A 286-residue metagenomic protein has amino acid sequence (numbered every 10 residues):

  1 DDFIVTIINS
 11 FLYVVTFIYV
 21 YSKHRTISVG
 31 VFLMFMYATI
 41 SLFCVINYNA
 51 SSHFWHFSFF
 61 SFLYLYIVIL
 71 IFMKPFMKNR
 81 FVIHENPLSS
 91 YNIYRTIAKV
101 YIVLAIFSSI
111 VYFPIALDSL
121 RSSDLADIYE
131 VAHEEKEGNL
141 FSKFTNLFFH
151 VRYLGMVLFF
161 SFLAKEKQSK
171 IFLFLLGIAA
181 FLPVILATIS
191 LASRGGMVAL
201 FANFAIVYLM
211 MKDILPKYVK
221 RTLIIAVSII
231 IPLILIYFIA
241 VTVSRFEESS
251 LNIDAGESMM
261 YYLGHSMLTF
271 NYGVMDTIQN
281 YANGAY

Functional and structural regions predicted by a protein language model:
D1-G177, I214-K220: Membrane-anchoring hydrophobic segments
S58, V68-F76, A105-S108, A187 (+3 more regions): Glycine-centered flexibility motif
F60-Y64, T145-F159, I224-I236, M275-A285: Juxtamembrane/interfacial segments around transmembrane helices
F62-Y66, K170-Y261: Hydrophobic alpha-helical segments of polytopic membrane proteins
L125-T145, L233-Y286: Small-residue-enriched transmembrane helix-hairpin modules in multi-pass membrane proteins
M156-L158, L200, L251, N271: A periodicity- and composition-biased signal for non-globular, repetitive helical segments
